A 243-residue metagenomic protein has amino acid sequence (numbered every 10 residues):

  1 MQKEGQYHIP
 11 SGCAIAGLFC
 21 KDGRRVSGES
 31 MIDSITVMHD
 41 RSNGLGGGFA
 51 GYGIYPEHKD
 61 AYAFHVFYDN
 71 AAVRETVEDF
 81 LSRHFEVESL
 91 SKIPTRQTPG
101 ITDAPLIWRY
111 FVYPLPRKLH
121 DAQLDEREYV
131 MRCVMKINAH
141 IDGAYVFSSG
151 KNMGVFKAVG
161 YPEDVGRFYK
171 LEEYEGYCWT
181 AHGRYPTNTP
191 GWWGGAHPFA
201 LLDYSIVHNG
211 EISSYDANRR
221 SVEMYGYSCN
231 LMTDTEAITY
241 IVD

Functional and structural regions predicted by a protein language model:
M1-D243: Conserved short alpha-helical segments that host acidic/polar catalytic motifs at enzyme active sites
